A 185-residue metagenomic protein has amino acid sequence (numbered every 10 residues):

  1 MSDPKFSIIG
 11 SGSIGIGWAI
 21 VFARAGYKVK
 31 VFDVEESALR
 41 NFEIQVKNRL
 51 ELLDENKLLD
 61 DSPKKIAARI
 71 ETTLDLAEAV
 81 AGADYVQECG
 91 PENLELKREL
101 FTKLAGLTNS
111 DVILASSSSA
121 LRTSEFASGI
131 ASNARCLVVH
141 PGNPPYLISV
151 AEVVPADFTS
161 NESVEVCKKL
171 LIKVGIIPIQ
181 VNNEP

Functional and structural regions predicted by a protein language model:
M1-L52: NAD(P)+-binding Rossmann beta1-loop-alpha1 motif at the extreme N-terminus of oxidoreductases
F6, V31, I66-Y85, V166-I176 (+1 more regions): Amphipathic alpha-helical segments at domain termini/boundaries
A19-V21, E43-I44, R98-F101, F126-S128: Short amphipathic alpha-helical segments
I20-A23, V80, A105, A127 (+1 more regions): A structural alpha-helix within SAM-dependent methyltransferase catalytic domains
F22, K47-D54, Q87, T108 (+2 more regions): Structural signal for hydrophobic packing residues in well-ordered secondary-structure cores of soluble enzyme domains
V31-K64, V153-S163, P178, P185: Rossmann-like dinucleotide-binding cores of NAD(P)H-dependent redox enzymes
S37-N41, L52-L114, L121-R122: Rossmann-like NAD(P)-binding element
I113-E184: Rossmann-fold dinucleotide-binding core
